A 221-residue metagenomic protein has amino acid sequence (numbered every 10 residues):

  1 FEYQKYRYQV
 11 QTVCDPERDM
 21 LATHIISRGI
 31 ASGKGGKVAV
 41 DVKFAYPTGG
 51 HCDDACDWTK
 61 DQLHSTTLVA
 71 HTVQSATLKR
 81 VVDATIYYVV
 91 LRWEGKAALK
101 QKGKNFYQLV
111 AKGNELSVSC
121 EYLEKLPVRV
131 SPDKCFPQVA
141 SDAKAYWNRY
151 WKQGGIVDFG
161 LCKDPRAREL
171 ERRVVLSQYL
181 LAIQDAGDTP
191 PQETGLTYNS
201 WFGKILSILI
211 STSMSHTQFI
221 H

Functional and structural regions predicted by a protein language model:
F1-L206: Acidic/polar, glycine-enriched structural segments that form the non-catalytic walls/loops of the carbohydrate-binding
L181, S211-H221: Alpha-helical support elements that line or immediately flank enzyme active sites and cofactor-binding pockets
